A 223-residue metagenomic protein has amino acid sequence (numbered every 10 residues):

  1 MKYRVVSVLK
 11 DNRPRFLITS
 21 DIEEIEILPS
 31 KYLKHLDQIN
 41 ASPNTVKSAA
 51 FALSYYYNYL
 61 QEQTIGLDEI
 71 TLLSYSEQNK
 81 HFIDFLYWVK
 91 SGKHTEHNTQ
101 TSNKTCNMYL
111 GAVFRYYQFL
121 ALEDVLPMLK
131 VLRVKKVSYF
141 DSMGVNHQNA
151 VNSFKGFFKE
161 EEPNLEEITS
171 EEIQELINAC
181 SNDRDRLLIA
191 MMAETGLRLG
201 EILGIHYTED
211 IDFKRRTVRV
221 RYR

Functional and structural regions predicted by a protein language model:
M1-A41, K47-S54, Q61: Basic/aromatic DNA-contact patch characteristic of tyrosine site-specific recombinases
V5, L53, M191, V218-V220: Hydrophobic beta-strand residues in large extracellular and virion-surface proteins
P29-N44, L53-M143, E175: N-terminal core-binding DNA-recognition domain of tyrosine recombinases/integrases
V46, A50, L110, R186-A193: Short, well-structured alpha-helical segments
L126-P127, V134-V137, M192-E194, L203-D210: Amphipathic alpha-helical scaffolding segments
L126-S170: Flexible interdomain linker/hinge and immediately adjacent N-terminus of the catalytic tyrosine-recombinase domain
E166-L199: Basic, Lys/Arg- and aromatic-enriched nucleic-acid-binding interface segment
G204-R223: Conserved tyrosine-mediated DNA breakage-rejoining catalytic core shared by Y-recombinases
